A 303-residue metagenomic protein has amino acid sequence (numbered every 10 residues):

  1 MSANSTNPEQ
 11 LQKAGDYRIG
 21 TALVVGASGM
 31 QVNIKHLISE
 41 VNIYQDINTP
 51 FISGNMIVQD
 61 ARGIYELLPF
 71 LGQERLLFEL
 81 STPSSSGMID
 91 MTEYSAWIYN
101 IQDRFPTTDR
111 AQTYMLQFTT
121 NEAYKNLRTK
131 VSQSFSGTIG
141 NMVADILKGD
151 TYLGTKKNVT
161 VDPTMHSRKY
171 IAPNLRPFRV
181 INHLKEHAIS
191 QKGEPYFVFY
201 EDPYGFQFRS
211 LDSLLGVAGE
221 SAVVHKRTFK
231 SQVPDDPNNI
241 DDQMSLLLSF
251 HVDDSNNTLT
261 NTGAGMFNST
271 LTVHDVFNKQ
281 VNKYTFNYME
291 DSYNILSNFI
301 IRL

Functional and structural regions predicted by a protein language model:
M1-R128: Assembly/oligomerization scaffold segments
I19, K35-N42, I98-N100, H166-R168 (+3 more regions): A broad structural signal for short, well-ordered beta-strand segments within beta-sheet-rich domains
I34, T49-F51, K130-S132, G137 (+1 more regions): Generic N-terminal leader/targeting and pre-domain segments
N55-I57, F118-T119, L127-K157, A172-Y200: Amphipathic, non-transmembrane alpha-helical segments in extracytoplasmic/periplasmic proteins
F70-E74, V131-G137, A222-F229: Short intrinsically disordered coil segments
L80-S84, G140-G149, K230-Q243: Short, cationic low-complexity segments
T113, T160-S255, G263: Short beta-strand-centered interaction patches in the first periplasmic/extracellular domains of large envelope
V233-L303: Charged, gly/pro-rich, cysteine-poor intrinsically disordered low-complexity regions
